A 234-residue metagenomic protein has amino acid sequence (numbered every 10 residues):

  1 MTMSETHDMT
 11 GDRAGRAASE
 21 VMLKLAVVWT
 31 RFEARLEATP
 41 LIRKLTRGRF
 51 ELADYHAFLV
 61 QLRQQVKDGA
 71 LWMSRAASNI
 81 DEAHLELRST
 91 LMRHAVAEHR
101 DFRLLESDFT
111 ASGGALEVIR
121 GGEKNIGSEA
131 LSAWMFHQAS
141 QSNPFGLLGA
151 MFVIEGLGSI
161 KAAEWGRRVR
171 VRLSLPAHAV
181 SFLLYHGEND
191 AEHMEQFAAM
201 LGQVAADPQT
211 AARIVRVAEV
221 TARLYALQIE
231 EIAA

Functional and structural regions predicted by a protein language model:
T2-A234: Non-heme di-metal
